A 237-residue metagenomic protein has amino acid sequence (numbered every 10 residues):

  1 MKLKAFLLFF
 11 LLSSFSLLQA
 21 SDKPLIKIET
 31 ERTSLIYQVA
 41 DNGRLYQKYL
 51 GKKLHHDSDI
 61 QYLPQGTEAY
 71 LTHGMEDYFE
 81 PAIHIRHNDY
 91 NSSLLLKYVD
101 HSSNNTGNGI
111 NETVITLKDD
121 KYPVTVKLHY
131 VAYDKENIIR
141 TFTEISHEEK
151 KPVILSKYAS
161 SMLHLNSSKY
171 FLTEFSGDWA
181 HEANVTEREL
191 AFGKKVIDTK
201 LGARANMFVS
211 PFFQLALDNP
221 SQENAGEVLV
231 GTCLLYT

Functional and structural regions predicted by a protein language model:
K4-S14: Sec-dependent N-terminal signal peptides
F15-Q19: Sec-dependent N-terminal signal peptides of Gram-negative exported proteins
A20-L172, E189, G202-F208, D218-S221: Beta-strand-rich N-terminal accessory domains
K169-A203: Polar, glycine-rich mid-to-C-terminal structural blocks that act as macromolecule-binding/assembly scaffolds
K200-A216, V228, T232: N-terminal capping/small domains of soluble enzymes
Y236-T237: Conserved small/polar residues in nucleotide/adenosyl-binding loops
